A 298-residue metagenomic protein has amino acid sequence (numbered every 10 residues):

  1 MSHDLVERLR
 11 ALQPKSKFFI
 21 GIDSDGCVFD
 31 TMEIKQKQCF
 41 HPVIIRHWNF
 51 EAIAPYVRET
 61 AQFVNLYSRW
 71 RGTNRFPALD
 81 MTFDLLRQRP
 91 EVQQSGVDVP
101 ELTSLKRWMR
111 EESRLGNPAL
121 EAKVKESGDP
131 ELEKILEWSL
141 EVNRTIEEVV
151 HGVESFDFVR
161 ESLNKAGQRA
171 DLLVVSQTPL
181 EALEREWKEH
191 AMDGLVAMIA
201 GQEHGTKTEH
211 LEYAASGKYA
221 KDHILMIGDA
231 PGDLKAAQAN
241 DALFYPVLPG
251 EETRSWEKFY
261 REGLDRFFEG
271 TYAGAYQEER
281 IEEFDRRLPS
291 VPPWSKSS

Functional and structural regions predicted by a protein language model:
M1, V57-N65, F259-G263: Short, Φ-rich (hydrophobic/aromatic) sequence segments
S2, H151-D171, T178-S298: C-terminal cap/substrate-recognition subdomain and adjoining C-terminal extension of metal-dependent phosphatase-like
S2-A11: A short, compositionally biased domain-edge/stem linker segment
L9, F63, L79-T82, E101-E112 (+6 more regions): Generic structural signal of hydrophobic/aromatic residues within well-ordered alpha-helices of folded domains
Q13-K15, Y219: Residue-level detector of transmembrane insertion/anchoring sites
K15-K17, C27-E181: Alpha-helical substrate-recognition element adjacent to the catalytic core
F18-I20, I224: The start of beta-strands in P-loop NTPase/AAA+ ATPase cores
D23: Short, acidic, Ser/Thr-enriched surface-loop or helix-capping motifs
